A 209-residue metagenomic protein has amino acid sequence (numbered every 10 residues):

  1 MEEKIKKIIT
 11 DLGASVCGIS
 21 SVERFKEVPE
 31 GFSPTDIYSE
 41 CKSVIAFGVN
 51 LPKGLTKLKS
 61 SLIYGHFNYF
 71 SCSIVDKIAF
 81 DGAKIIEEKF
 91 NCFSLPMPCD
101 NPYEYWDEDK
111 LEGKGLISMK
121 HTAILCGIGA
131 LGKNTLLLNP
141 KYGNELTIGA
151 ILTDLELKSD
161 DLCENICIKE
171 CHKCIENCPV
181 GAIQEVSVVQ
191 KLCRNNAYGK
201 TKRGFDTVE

Functional and structural regions predicted by a protein language model:
M1-C72, K77: Non-catalytic, usually N-terminal nucleic-acid engagement modules in DNA/RNA processing proteins
V28, P34, Y64-E209: Catalytic cores of enzyme domains
